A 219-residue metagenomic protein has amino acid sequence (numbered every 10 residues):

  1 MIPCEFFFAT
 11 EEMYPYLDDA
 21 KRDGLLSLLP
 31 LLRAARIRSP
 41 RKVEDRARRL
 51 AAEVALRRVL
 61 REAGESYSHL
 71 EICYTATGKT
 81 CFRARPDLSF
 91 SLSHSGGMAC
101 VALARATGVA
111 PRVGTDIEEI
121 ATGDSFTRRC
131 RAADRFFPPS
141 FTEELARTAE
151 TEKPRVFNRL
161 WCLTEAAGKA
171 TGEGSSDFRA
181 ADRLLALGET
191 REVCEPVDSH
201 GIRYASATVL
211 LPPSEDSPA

Functional and structural regions predicted by a protein language model:
M1-A219: Core catalytic alpha/beta fold that binds nucleotide/phospho-ligands
